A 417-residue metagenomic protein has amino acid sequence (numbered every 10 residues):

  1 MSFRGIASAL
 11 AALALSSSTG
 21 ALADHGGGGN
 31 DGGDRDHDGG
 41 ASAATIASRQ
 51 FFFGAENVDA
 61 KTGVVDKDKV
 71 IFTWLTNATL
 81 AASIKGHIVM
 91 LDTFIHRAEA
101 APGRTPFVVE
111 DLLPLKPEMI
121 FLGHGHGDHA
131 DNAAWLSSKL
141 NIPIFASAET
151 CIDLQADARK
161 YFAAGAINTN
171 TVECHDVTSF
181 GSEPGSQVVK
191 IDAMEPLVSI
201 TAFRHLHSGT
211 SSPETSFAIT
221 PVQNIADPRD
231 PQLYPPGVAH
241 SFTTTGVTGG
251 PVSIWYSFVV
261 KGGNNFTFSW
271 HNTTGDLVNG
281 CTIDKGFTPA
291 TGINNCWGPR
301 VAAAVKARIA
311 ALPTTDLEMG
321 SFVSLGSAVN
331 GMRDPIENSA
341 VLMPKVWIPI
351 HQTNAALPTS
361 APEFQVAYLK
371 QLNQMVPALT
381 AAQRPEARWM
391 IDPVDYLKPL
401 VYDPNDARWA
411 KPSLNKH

Functional and structural regions predicted by a protein language model:
M1-A7: Bacterial N-terminal signal peptides that target proteins for export
S8-S17: Bacterial N-terminal signal peptides
A23-H37, A41-A44: Cleaved targeting-peptide boundary
G40-K67, C151-W255, K261-G263: Metallo-beta-lactamase
Q50-K67, F72-L75, T79-L122, H126 (+4 more regions): Pre-active-site segment of Zn-dependent metallo-hydrolases
P117, I142, K306-G320, D334-T353: Proline-aspartate-enriched helix->loop->beta-strand connector
C151-M194, M332-H417: Binuclear metal-ion centers of metallo-dependent hydrolases, dominated by the metallo-beta-lactamase
T244, T248-V329, W389-H417: Mobile, glycine- and charge-enriched loop segments and immediately flanking short secondary-structure elements within
